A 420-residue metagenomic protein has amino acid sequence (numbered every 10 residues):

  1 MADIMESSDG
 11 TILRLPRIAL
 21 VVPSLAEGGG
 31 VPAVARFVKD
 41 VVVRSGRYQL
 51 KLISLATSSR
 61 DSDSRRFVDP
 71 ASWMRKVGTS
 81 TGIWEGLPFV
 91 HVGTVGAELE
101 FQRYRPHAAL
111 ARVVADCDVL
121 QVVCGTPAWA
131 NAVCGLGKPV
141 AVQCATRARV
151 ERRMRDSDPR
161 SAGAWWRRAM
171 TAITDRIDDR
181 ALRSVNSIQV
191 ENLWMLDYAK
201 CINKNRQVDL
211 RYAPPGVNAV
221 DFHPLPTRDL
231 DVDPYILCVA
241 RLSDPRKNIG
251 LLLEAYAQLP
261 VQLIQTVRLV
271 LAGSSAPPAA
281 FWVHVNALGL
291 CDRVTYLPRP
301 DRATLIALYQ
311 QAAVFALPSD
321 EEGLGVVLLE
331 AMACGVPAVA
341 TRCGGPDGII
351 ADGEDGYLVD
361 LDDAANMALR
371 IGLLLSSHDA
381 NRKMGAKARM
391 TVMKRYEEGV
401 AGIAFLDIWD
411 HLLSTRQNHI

Functional and structural regions predicted by a protein language model:
S58-S59, V239, R268-W282: Glycosyltransferase donor-sugar binding loop
A111, W165-I188: Membrane-proximal helix-turn-helix segments that form the acceptor-binding/catalytic region of lipid-linked
R228-K247, L253-Y256, V270: Conserved donor-binding/catalytic core segment of Leloir-type glycosyltransferases
W282-A303: Nucleotide-activated donor-binding/catalytic signature segment of Leloir-type glycosyltransferases, i.e., the conserved
R299-P300, A307-A312: Short alpha-helical donor nucleotide-sugar binding micro-motif in glycosyltransferases
D320: Aromatic "clamp/platform" in nucleotide-sugar-dependent glycosyltransferases that forms part of the donor/acceptor
P337-A340: Short hydrophobic beta-strand element within catalytic cores of glycosyltransferases and related nucleotide-activated
A351-G353, Y357-A364, L373-D379: Conserved acidic donor-binding segment of nucleotide-sugar-dependent glycosyltransferases
